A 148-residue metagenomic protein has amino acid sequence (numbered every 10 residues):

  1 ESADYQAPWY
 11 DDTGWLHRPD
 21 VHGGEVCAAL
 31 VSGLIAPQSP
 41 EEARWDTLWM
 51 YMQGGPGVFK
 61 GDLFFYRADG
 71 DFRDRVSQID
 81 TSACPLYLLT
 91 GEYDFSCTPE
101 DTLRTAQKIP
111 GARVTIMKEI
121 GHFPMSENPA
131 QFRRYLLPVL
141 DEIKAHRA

Functional and structural regions predicted by a protein language model:
E1-H22: Flexible "cap/lid" loop of the alpha/beta hydrolase fold
D46-R75: Hydrophobic, aromatic-rich cap/lid helix
S77-S82, K108-I109: Short, conserved loop/helix-junction motifs that constitute active-site signature segments in enzyme catalytic cores
S82, L88-T90: Short beta-strand/loop motif that positions the catalytic acidic residue of the alpha/beta-hydrolase fold
E92-C97: Acidic catalytic loop of the alpha/beta-hydrolase fold
T98-Q107: Short alpha-helix in the alpha/beta-hydrolase fold that links the catalytic acid
G111-A148: Catalytic active-site module of serine/aspartate enzymes centered on a nucleophile-bearing elbow/loop
